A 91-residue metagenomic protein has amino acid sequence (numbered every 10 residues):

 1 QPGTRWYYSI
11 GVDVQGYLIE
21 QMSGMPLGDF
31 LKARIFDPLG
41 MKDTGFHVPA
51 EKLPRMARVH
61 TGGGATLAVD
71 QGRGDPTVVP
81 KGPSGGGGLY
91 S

Functional and structural regions predicted by a protein language model:
Q1-S91: Short, surface-exposed loop or secondary-structure junction motifs that flank catalytic or metal-binding residues
